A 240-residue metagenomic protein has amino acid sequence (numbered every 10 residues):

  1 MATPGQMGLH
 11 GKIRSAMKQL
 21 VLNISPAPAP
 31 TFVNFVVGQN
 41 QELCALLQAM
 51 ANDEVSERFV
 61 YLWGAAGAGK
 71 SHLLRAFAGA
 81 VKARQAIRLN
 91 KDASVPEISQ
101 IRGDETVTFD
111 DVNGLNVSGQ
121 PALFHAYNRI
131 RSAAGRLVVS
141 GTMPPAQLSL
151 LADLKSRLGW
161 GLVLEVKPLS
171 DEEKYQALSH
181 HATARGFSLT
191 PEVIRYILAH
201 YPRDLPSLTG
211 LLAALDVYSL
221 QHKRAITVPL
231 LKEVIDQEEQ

Functional and structural regions predicted by a protein language model:
L22-C44: Dynamic helix-loop-helix/coil hinge segments at AAA+ ATPase domain boundaries and subdomain interfaces
A49-E57: Phosphate-binding P-loop
S56-L73: Walker A/P-loop nucleotide-binding motif
I98-S140: Conserved nucleotide-sensing/catalytic segment adjacent to the nucleotide-binding pocket in NTP-handling enzymes
P145-G159: Short regulatory helix/loop adjacent to the ATP-binding pocket of P-loop NTPases
G161, Q176-S188: Conserved AAA+ ATPase "sensor/coupling" helix adjacent to the nucleotide-binding pocket
G161-E173: Conserved AAA+ ATPase "SRH/arginine-finger" region at the nucleotide-binding site
R195-A199, P206-L220: C-terminal helical "lid" of AAA+/P-loop NTPase domains
